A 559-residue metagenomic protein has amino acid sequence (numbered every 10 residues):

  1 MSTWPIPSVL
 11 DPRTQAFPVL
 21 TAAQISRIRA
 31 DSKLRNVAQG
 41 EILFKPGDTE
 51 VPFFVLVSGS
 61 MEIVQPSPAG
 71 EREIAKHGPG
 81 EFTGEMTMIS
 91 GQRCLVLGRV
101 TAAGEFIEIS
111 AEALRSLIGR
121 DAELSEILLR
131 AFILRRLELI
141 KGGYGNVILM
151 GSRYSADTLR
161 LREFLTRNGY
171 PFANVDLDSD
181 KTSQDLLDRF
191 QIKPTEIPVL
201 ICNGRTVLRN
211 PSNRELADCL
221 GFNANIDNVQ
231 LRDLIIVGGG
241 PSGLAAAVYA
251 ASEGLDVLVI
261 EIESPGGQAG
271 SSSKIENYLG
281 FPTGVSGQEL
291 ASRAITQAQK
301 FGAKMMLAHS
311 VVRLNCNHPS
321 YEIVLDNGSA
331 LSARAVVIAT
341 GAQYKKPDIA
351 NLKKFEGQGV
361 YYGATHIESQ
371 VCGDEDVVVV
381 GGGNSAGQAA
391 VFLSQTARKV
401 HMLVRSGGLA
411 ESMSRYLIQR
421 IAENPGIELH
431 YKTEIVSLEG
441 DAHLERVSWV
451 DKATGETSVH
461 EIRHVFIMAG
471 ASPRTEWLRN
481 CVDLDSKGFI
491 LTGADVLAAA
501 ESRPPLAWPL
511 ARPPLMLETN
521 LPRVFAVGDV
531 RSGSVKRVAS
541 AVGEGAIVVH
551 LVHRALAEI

Functional and structural regions predicted by a protein language model:
M1-E163: Cytosolic regulatory regions built on CNB/CRP/Popeye-like sensor folds
S60, A103-E105, S320, A330 (+7 more regions): Structural motif
E105, P171-A173, D256, K304 (+2 more regions): Conserved beta-strand segments of alpha/beta enzyme cores
Y144-N146, L231-D233, A308, G373-D374 (+3 more regions): Phosphate-coordination loops involved in phosphoryl transfer and adenosine-cofactor binding
L149, R153-D180, F190, I197 (+4 more regions): Beta1-alpha1 glycine-rich phosphate/pyrophosphate-binding loop at the start of Rossmann-like nucleotide-binding domains
S179-V237, E253, G270-S271, M305-E375 (+3 more regions): FAD-binding core/adjacent interface of flavoenzyme oxidoreductases
D227-P265, D348, E356, Y362-R415 (+4 more regions): Rossmann-like dinucleotide/flavin-binding elements
A291-L325, S329-A333, I338-T340, S394-A511 (+1 more regions): A Rossmann-like FAD-binding core segment of flavoenzymes
